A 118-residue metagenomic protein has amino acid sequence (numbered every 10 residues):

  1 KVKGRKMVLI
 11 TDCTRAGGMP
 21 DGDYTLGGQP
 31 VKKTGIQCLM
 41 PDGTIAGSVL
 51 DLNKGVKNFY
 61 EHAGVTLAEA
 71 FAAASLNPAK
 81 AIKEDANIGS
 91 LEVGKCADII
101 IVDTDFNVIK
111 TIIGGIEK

Functional and structural regions predicted by a protein language model:
K1-T11, A16-V102: His/Asp/Glu-enriched, well-ordered alpha-helical/loop segment that forms or immediately abuts the divalent-metal
F106-I112: Short, Lys/Arg- and Gly-enriched loop/turn segments at beta-strand edges
K118: Mg2+-dependent phosphoryl-transfer enzymes with acidic/Ser/Thr/Gly-rich catalytic loops
